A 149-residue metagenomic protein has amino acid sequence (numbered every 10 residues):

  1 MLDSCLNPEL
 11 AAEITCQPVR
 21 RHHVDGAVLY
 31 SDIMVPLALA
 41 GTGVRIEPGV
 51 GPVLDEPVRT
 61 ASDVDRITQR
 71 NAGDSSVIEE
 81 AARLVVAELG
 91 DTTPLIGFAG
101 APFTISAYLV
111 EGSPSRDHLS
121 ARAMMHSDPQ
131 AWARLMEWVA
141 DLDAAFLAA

Functional and structural regions predicted by a protein language model:
M1-P48: N-terminal basic, low-complexity leaders that serve as flexible interaction/assembly modules and, when applicable, as
R45-A149: Active-site-proximal, glycine-rich beta->alpha crossover segments in alpha/beta enzymes that shape flexible
